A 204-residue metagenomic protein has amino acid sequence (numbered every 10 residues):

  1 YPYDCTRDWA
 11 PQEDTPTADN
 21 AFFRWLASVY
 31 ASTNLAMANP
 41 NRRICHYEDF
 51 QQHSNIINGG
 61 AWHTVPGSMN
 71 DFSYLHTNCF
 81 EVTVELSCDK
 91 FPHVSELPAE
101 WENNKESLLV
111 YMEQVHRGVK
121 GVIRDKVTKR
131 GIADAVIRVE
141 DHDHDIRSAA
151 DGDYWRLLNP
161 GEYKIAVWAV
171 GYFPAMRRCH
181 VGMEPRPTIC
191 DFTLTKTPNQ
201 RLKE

Functional and structural regions predicted by a protein language model:
Y1-V122: Metallocarboxypeptidase
V115-R117, T195-E204: Low-complexity, Pro/Thr/Ser/Gly/Ala-rich linker/spacer regions in secreted, extracellular modular proteins
V119, R124-D143: Short, ordered, surface-exposed loop/turn motifs in non-cytosolic proteins
I123-D125, A169, L194: Hydrophobic beta-strand positions in extracellular immunoglobulin-like domains
G131, V139-P160, C179: Short, acidic Ser/Thr/Gly-rich low-complexity loop/linker segments typical of extracellular and cell-surface proteins
N159-E162, R186: A glycine-anchored, Pro-Gly-centered beta-turn/N-cap motif
G161-G171: A short, solvent-exposed beta-strand micro-motif common in secreted/extracellular proteins
Y172-P198: Structured interaction patches on ligand/partner-binding surfaces of diverse proteins
